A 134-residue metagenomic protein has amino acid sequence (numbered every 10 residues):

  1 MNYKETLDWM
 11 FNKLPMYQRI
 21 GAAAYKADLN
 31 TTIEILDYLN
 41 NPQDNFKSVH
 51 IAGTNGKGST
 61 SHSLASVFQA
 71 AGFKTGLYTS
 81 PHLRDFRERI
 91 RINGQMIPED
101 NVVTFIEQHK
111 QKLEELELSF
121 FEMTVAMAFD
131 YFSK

Functional and structural regions predicted by a protein language model:
M1-G53, T60-H62, S66-A71, Y78: Short functional linear segments
A22-K26, E34-D37, N41-D44, A70-K134: ATP-dependent carboxylate-amine ligase catalytic core
G56-K57, L83: Short active-site-proximal "capping" loops at secondary-structure junctions
